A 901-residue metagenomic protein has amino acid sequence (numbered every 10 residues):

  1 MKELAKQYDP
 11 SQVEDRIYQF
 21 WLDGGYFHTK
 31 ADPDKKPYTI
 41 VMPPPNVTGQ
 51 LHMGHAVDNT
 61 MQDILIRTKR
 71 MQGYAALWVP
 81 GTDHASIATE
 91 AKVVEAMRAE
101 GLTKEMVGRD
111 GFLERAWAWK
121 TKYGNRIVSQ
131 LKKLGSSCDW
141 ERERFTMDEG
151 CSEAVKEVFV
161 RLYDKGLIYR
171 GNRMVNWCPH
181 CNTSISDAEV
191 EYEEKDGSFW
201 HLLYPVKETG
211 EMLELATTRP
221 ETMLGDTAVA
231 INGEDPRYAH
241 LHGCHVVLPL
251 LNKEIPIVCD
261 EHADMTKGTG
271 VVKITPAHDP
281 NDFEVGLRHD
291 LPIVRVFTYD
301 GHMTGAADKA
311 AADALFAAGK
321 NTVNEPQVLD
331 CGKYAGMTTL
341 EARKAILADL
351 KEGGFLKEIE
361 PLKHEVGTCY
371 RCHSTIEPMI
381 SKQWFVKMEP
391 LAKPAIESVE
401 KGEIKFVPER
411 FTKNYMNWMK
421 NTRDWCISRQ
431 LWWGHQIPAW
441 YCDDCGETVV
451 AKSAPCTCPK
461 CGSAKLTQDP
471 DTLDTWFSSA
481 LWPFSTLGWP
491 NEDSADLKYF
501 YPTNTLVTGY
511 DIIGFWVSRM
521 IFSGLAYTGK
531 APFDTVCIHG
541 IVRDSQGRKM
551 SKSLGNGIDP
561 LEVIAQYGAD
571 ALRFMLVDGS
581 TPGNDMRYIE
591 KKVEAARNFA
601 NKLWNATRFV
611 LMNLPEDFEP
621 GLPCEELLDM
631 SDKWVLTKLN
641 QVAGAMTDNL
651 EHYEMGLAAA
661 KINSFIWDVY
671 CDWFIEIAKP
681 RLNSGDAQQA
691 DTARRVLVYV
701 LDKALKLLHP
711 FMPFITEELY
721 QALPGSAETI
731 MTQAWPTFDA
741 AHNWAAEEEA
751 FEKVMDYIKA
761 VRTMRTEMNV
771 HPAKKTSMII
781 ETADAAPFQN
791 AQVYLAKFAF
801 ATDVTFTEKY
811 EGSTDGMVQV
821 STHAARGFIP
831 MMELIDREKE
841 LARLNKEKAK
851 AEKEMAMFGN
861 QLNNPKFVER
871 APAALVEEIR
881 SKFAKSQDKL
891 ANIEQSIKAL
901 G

Functional and structural regions predicted by a protein language model:
M1-E234, T275-R288, P292-A311, R343 (+9 more regions): N-terminal, positively charged nucleic-acid-binding surface of large information/translation enzymes
D34-M42, I64, E100-T103, V128-G135 (+8 more regions): Active-site-adjacent bridging/hinge elements
G54-I66, G73, T82-D83, C151-A154 (+8 more regions): Structured ligand/cofactor/substrate-binding pocket environments in proteins
R67-A75, A96-R109, S129, K133-C138 (+18 more regions): Secondary-structure transition/capping motifs at alpha-helix termini and the adjoining loop/turn into the next element
C181, L251, C372, D443-C445 (+1 more regions): Short Cys/His-rich metal-coordination motifs, predominantly Zn2+-binding knuckles/fingers
W200-K207, C244-P249, G367-R371, W440 (+1 more regions): Short acidic-hydrophobic surface loop/beta-edge motif
H201, N417-F477, L481, A526-A569 (+2 more regions): Feature 926 captures the class I aminoacyl-tRNA synthetase adenylation module centered on the KMSKS loop
L391-E409, L497-Y499, K853: Residues forming anionic-ligand binding surfaces in small-molecule and nucleic-acid pockets of primarily soluble enzymes
